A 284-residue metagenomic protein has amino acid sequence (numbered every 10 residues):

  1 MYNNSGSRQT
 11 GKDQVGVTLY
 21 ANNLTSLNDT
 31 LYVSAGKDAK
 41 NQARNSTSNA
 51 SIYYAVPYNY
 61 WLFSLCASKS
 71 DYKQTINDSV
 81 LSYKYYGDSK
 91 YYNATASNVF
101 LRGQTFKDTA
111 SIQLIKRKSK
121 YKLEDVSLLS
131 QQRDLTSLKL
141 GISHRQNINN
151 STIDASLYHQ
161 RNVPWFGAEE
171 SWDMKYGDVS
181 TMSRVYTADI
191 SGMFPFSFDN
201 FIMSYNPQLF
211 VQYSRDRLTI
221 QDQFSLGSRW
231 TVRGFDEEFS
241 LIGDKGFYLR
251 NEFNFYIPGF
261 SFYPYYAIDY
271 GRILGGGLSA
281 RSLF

Functional and structural regions predicted by a protein language model:
M1-Y60, S64, R102: Outer-membrane beta-barrel initiation region
Y2-V15, N45, K73-L81, Y85-G87 (+2 more regions): Surface-exposed coil loops of outer-membrane beta-barrel proteins
N3-S5, G36-K40, D78-Y83, K122-S130 (+3 more regions): Extracellular loop and loop/strand-boundary signature of outer-membrane beta-barrel proteins
T10-D13, R44-T47, F106-K107, S151 (+2 more regions): Short glycine/proline-enriched turns and hinge-like loops at secondary-structure junctions
G11-V15, S46-A50, D88-Y92, Q132-L138 (+3 more regions): Residues that define the transmembrane beta-barrel architecture of outer-membrane proteins
A50-I52, F166, D222: Surface-exposed, extracytoplasmic segments of Gram-negative outer-membrane nutrient-acquisition systems
P57, L62-N206, F210-L218: Transmembrane beta-strand segments of outer-membrane beta-barrel domains in Gram-negative and organellar OMPs
M174-F284: C-terminal transmembrane beta-barrel domains of outer membrane proteins
